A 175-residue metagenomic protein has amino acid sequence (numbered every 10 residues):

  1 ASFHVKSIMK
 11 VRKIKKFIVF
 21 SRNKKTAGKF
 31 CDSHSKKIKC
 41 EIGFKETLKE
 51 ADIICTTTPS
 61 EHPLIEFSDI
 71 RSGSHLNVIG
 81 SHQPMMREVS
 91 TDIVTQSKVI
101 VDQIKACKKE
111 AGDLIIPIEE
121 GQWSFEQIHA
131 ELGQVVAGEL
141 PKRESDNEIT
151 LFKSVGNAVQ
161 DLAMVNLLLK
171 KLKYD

Functional and structural regions predicted by a protein language model:
A1-S2: N-terminal Rossmann-fold NAD(P) dinucleotide-binding loop
M9-H34: NAD(P)-binding Rossmann-fold cofactor-contacting core
I14-K16, G73, Q96, E148: A general structural motif
S21, G80, G156: Conserved residues at beta->alpha junctions
S35-K39, S145-N147: A short helix-to-beta-strand connector/capping loop
I38-P117: Rossmann-like adenosine-cofactor binding region
M86-D175: Adenosine-phosphate binding glycine-rich loop
